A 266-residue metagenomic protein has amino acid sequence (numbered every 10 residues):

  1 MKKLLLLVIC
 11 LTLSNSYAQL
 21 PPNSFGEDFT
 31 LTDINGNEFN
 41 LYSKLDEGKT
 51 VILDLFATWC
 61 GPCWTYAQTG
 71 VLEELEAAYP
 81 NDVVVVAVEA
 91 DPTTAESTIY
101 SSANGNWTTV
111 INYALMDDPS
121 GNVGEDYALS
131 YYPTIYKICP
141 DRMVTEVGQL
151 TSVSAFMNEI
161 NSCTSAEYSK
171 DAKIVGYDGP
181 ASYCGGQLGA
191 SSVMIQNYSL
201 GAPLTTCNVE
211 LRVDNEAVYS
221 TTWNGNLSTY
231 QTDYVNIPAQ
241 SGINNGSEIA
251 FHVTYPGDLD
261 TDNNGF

Functional and structural regions predicted by a protein language model:
M1-P22, T151-V153, C163-S169, C184 (+1 more regions): Bacterial Sec-dependent N-terminal signal peptides
A18-S43, K170-Y177: N-terminal "domain-start" segment that seeds a small globular fold
K49-V51, F56-W59, P92, Y131: Short pre-active-site segment immediately N-terminal to redox-active cysteine/selenocysteine motifs in thiol-based
L55-G70: Conserved redox-active cysteine motifs that mediate thiol-disulfide chemistry, especially di-cysteine Cys-X(1-2)-Cys
P80-S97, T109-G121: Thiol-based oxidoreductase modules, predominantly thioredoxin-like and allied folds used for disulfide exchange
Y100-I138: Short, internal strand/loop/helix patches that form the active-site neighborhood or redox-interaction surface
K137-A172: Thiol-/selenol-based redox modules, centered on thioredoxin-like and closely related oxidoreductase domains
C163-F266: Extracellular/luminal regions of secreted and cell-surface proteins that mediate adhesion/ECM remodeling
